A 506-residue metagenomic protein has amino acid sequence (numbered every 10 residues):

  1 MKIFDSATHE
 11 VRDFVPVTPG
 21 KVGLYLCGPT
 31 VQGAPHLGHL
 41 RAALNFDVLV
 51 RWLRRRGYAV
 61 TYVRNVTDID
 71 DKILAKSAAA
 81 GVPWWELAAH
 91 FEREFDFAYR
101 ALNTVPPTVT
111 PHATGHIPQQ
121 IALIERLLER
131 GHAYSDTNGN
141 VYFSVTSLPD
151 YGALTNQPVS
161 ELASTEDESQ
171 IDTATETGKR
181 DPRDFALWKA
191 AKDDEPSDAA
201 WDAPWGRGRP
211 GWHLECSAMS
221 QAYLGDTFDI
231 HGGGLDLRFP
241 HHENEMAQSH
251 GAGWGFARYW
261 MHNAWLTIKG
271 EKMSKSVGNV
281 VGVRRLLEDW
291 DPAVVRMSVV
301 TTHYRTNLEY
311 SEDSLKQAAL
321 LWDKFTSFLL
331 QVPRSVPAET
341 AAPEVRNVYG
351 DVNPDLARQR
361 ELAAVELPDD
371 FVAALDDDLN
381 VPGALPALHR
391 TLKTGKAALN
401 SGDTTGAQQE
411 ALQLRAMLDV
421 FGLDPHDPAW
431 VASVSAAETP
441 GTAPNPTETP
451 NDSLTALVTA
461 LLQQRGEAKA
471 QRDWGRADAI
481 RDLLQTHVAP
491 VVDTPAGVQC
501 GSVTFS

Functional and structural regions predicted by a protein language model:
M1-H90, P111-A113, Q120, A200-S220 (+3 more regions): N-terminal catalytic cores of NTP/NDP-binding nucleotidyl/phosphoryl-transfer enzymes
M1-Q32, D47, P118-R334: Alpha-helical recognition segments enriched in aromatics with Gly/Pro capping that present substrate-recognition
V48, E86-F97, Q317-K324, R476-A479: A non-catalytic, amphipathic alpha-helix used as a structural packing/dimerization or gating element in enzyme scaffolds
Y58, H132, A489: Short phosphate-binding/catalytic loops that engage adenosine nucleotides
A79-P83, F97-T104, Q120-R130: Active-site-adjacent, His/Asp/Glu-enriched structural segments that form or flank metal-binding and acid/base networks
H90-V105, G255: A glycine-rich helix N-cap at a beta->alpha junction
R100-P111, R130-N140: Short secondary-structure capping/junction motifs at helix and strand boundaries
K272, V281-S506: Structural preference for alpha-helix termini/caps and helix-kink/transition segments
